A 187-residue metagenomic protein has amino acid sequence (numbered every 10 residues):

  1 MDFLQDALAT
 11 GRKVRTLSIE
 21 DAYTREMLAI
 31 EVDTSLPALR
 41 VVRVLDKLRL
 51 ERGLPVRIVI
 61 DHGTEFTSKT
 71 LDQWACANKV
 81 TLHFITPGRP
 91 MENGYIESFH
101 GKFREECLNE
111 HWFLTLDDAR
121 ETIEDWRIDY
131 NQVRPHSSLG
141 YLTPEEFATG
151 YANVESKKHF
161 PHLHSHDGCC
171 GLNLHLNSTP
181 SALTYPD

Functional and structural regions predicted by a protein language model:
M1-L4, G140: Residues in well-ordered beta-strands of folded domains
F3-D129: RNase H-like DDE/DDD metal-dependent nuclease/strand-transfer catalytic core used by mobile genetic elements
N78, K102-D187: C-terminal domain-tail junction helix/linker
